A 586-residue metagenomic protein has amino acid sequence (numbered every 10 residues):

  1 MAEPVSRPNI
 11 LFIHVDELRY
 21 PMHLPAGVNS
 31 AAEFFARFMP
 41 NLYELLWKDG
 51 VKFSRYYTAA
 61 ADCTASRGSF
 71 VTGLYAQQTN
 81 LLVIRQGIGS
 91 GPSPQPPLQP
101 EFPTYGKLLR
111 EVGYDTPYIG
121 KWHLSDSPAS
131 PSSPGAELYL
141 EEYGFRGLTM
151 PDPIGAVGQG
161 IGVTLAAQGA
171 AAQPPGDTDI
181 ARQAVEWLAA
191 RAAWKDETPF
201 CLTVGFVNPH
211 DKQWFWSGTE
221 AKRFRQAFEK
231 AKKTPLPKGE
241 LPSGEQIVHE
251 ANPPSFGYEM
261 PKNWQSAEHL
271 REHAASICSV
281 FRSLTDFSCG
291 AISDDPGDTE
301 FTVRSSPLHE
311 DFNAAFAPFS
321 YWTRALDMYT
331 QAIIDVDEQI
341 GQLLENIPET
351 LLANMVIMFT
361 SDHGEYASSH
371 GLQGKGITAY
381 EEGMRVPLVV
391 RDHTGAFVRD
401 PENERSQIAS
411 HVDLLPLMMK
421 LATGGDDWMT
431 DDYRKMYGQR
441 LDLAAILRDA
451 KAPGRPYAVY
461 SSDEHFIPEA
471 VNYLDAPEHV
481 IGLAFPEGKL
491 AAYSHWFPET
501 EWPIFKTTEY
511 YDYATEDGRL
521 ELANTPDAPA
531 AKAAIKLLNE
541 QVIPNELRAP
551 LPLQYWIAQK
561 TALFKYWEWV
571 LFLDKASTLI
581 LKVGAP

Functional and structural regions predicted by a protein language model:
A2-P8, V15, R19-Y20, K52 (+4 more regions): Long, internal low-complexity/basic segments
P4-V5, E17-F34, W194, F206-N354 (+3 more regions): Active-site-proximal cap/lid insertion segments
I10-L18, K121, C201-V204, L388-V389 (+3 more regions): A short aromatic-rich beta-strand->coil structural motif
F12-V15, R19-P103, L108, Y114: Active-site segment of extracytoplasmic enzymes that catalyze sulfate/phosphate-ester chemistry
S69-R182, W187-E197, K212-K230, T507: Catalytic-site neighborhoods of secreted/periplasmic enzymes that process anionic sulfate/phosphate groups
V71, T149-A167, G341-E345, K375-P453 (+2 more regions): Substrate-binding rim/cap in mid-to-C-terminal beta-strand-loop elements of soluble/periplasmic
A181, H363-S369, V412-L415, M419-Y511: C-terminal cap/loop subdomain of S1 sulfatases and analogous C-terminal strand-loop tails that border
A181-L188, A315-M355, Q541-E546, L563-E568 (+2 more regions): A long, amphipathic alpha-helix that forms part of the scaffold/cap immediately adjacent to metal-dependent active
